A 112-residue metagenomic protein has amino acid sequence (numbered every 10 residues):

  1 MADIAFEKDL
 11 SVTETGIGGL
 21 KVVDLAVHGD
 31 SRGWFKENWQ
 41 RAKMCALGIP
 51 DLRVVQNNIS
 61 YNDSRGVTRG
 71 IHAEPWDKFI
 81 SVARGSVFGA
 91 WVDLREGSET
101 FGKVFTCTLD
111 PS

Functional and structural regions predicted by a protein language model:
M1-P111: Non-catalytic, conserved peripheral segments adjacent to functional cores
